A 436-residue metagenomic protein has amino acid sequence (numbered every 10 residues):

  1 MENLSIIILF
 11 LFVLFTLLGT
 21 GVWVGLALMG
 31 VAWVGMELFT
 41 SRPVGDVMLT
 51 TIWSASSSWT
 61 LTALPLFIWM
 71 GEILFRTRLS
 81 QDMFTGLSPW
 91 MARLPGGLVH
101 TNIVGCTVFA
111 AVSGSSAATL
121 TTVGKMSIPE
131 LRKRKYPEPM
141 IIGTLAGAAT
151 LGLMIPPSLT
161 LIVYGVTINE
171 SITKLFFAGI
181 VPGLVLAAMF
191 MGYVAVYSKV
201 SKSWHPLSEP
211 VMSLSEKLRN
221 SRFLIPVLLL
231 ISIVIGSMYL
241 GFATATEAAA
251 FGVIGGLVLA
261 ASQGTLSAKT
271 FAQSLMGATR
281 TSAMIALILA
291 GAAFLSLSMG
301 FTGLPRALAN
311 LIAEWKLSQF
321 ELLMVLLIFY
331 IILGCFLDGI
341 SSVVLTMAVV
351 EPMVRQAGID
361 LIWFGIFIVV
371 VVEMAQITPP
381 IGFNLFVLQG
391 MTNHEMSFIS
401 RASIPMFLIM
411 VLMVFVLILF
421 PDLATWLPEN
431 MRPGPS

Functional and structural regions predicted by a protein language model:
M1-S436: Alpha-helical transmembrane segments of multi-pass membrane transport proteins
